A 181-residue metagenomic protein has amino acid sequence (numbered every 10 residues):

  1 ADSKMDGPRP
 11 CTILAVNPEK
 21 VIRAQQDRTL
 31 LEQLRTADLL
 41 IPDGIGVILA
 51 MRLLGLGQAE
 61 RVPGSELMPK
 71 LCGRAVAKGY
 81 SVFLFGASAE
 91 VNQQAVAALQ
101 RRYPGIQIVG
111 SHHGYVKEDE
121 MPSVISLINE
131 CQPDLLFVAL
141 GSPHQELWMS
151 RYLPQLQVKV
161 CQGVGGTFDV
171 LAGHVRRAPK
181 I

Functional and structural regions predicted by a protein language model:
A1-E66: N-terminal nucleotide/polyanion-binding subdomain common to many enzyme families
P10, Y80, L156-K159: A short helix->loop->beta-strand "cap" motif at the edges of active sites that frequently abuts
N17-V21, L140-Q145, T167: Short glycine-rich anion-binding loops that position phosphate/pyrophosphate groups of nucleotides and phosphorylated
R28, E32-T36, E146-G166: A short, gly/pro- and small-residue-rich
D38, V109, D134, K159: Conserved acidic residues
I48-L127, C131: Conserved beta-alpha
H113-D119, K159-I181: Short, flexible loop segments at boundaries between secondary-structure elements
I128-S142, V158: Proline-aspartate-enriched helix->loop->beta-strand connector
